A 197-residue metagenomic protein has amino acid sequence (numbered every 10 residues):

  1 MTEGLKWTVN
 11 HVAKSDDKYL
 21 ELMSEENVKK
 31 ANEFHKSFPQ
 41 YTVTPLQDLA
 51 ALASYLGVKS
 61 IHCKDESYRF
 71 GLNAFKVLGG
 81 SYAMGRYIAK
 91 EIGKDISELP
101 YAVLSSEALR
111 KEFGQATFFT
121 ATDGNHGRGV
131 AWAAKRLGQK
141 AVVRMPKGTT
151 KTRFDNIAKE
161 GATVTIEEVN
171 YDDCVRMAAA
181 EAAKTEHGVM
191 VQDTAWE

Functional and structural regions predicted by a protein language model:
M1-E197: PLP-dependent amino-acid enzyme catalytic core
